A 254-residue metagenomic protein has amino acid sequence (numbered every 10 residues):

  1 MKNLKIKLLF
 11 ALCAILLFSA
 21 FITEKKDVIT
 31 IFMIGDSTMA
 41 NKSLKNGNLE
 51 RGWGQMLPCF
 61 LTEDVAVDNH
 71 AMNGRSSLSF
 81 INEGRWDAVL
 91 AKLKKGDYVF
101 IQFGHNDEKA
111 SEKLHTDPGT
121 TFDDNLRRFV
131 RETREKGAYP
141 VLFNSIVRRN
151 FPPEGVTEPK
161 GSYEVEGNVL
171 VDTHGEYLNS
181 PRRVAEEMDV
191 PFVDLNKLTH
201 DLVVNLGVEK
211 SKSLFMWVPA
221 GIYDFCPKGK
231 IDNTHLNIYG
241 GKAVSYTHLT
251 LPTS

Functional and structural regions predicted by a protein language model:
K2-L9: Bacterial N-terminal signal peptides that target proteins for export
F10-L17: Bacterial N-terminal signal peptides
I22-A71, D87-V99: Serine-esterase "nucleophile elbow" of acetyl-processing enzymes
S37-N41, M72-L78, H105-A110, I146-N150 (+1 more regions): Solvent-exposed loop/turn segments at secondary-structure junctions within structured extracellular/periplasmic domains
I81-D123: Oxyanion-hole/transition-state-stabilizing segment in secreted/luminal serine hydrolases and related acyltransferases
K136-Y139: A short helix->loop->beta-strand "cap" motif at the edges of active sites that frequently abuts
N150-N196: Substrate-gating cap/lid alpha-helix
T247-T253: Conserved small/polar residues in nucleotide/adenosyl-binding loops
